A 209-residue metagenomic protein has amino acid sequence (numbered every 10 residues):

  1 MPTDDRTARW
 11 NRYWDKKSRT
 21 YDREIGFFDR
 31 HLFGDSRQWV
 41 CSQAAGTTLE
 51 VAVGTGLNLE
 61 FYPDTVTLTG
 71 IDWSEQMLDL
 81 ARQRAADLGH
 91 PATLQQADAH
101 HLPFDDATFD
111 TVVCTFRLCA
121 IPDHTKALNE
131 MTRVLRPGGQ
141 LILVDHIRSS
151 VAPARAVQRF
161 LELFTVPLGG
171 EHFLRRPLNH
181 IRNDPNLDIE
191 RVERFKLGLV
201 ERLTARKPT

Functional and structural regions predicted by a protein language model:
M1-A45, L57-N58, L80, Q158-F164: Conserved class I S-adenosyl-L-methionine
A8-R9, E24-F27, I142-E201: C-terminal alpha-helical "lid/dimerization" subdomain adjacent to the S-adenosyl-L-methionine
T47-H101: Class I SAM-dependent methyltransferase SAM/SAH-binding core
W73, D123, H146: Short beta->alpha hinge that forms the Motif I/post-I loop of the SAM-binding pocket
H100-V112: A short acidic, Gly/Pro-enriched loop at the edge of an enzyme's catalytic core that lines a small-molecule cofactor
T111-D123: A short SAM/SAH-binding and catalytic strip from SAM-dependent methyltransferases
T125-P137: A short glycine-rich, Lys/Arg-flanked "PGG" loop and its adjoining helix->strand segment in the class I
R202-T209: C-terminal lobe and adjacent flexible extensions of AdoMet/dcAdoMet transferase-like proteins
